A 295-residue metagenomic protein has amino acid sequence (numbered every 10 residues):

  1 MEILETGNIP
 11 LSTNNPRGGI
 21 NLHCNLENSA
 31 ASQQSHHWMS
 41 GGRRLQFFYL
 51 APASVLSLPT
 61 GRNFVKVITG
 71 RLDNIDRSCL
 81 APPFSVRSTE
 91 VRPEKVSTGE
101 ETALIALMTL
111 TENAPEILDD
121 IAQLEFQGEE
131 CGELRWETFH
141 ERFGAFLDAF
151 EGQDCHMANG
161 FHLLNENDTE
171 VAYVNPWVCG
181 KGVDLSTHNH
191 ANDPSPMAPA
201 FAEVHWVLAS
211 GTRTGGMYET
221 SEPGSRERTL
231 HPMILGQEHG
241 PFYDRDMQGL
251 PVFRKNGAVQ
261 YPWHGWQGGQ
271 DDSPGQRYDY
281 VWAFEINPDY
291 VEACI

Functional and structural regions predicted by a protein language model:
M1-P52, E90-P93, G99-P176: A short, N-terminal "cap"/entry segment at the start of jelly-roll beta-barrel domains of the cupin/DSBH fold
G41-P59, N175-A200, M217-P223, G240-M247 (+1 more regions): Conserved short histidine dyad/triad with adjacent acidic residue
F47-L50, T69-G99, E219-G269: Short acidic-glycine-tyrosine-enriched beta hairpin
L56, V65-G70, I105-A106, V174: Hydrophobic beta-strand residues in large extracellular and virion-surface proteins
S57-G61, T98-E101: Flexible, charged surface loops at secondary-structure boundaries
R62-N74, A198-T220: Short, conserved beta-strand element in jelly-roll/cupin
E100-Q123, E129, H205, G240 (+1 more regions): A short hydrophobic beta-strand segment most commonly corresponding to one strand of the jelly-roll/cupin
L163-D168, P196-A198, W266-Q267, S273: Short, conserved, surface-exposed binding loops centered on an aromatic residue
